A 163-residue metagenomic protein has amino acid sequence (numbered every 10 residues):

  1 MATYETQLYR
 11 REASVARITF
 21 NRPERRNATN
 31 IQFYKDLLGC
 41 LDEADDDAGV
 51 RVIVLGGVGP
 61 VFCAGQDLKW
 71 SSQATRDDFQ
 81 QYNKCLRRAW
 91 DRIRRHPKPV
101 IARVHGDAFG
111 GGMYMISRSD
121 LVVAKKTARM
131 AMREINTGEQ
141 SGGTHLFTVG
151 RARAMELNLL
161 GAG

Functional and structural regions predicted by a protein language model:
M1-V58, D91: Conserved CoA-thioester-binding segment of acyl-CoA-metabolizing enzymes
A13, G57-G59, Q66, K126 (+1 more regions): Short, small-residue-rich loop/turn micro-motifs
I18, L55, D67, M115-S117: Hydrophobic/aromatic residues within transmembrane alpha-helices of multi-pass small-molecule transporters
P23-R26, P60, G65, D107 (+1 more regions): A short, glycine- and basic residue-enriched loop/turn that sits immediately adjacent to a domain's principal
R26-N27, K69-S72, A131, M155: Nucleotide phosphate-binding site architecture
F33-D36, Y82-C85, M115: Hydrophobic alpha-helical membrane-association signature
G49, G57-R92, A108: Glycine- (often His-adjacent) and acidic-residue-rich active-site loop that binds/positions the CoA thioester
R92-G163: Crotonase-fold acyl-CoA enzyme core
